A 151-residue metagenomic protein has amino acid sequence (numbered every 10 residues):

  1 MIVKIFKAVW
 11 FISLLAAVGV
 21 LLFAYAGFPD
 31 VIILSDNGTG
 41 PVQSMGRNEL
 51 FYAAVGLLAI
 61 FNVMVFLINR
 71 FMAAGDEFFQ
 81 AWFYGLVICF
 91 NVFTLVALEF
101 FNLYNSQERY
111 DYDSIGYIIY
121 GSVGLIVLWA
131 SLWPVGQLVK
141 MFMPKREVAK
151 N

Functional and structural regions predicted by a protein language model:
M1-L14, E77-Y84: Alpha-helical transmembrane segments and their helix-start/interface "positive-inside/aromatic belt" motifs in integral
L15-V31: Alpha-helical transmembrane segments of multi-pass membrane proteins
D30-M45, L103-S114: Membrane-interface interhelical loops and short amphipathic "cap" helices that link adjacent transmembrane segments
G40-I60: Interfacial helix-start motif at the membrane-water boundary
L58-A74, L132-M141: Transmembrane alpha-helical segments in integral membrane proteins
N69-I88, A149-N151: Cytoplasmic juxtamembrane regions at transmembrane-helix boundaries
A81-D111: Hydrophobic alpha-helical transmembrane segments of integral membrane proteins
E99-N151: Alpha-helical transmembrane segments of multi-pass integral membrane proteins, characterized by long hydrophobic
